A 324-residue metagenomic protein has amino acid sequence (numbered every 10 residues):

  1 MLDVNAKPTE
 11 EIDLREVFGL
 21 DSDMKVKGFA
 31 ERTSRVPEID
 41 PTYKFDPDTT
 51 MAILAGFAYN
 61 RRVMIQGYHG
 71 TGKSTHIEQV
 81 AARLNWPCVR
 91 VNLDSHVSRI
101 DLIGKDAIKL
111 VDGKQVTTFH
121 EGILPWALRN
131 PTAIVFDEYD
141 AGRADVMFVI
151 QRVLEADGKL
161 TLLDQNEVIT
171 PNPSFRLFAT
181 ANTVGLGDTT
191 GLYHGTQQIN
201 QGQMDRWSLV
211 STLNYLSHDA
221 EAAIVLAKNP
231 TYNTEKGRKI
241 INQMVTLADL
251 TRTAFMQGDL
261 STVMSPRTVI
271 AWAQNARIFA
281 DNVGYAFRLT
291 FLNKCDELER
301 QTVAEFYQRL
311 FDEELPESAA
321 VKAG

Functional and structural regions predicted by a protein language model:
M1-R238: AAA+ P-loop NTPase catalytic core and its hallmark functional loops
M1-T33, Y43, T50, S217-A222 (+1 more regions): Alpha-helical lid/collar subdomain of P-loop NTPases
